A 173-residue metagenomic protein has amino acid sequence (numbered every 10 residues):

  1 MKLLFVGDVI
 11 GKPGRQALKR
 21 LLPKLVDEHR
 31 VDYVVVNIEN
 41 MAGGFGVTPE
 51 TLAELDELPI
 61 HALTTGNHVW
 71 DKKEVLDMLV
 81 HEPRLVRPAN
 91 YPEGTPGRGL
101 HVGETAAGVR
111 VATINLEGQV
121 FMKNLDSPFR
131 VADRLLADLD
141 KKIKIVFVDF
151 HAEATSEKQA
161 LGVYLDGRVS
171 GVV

Functional and structural regions predicted by a protein language model:
M1-V173: Acidic, metal/ion-coordinating pockets
